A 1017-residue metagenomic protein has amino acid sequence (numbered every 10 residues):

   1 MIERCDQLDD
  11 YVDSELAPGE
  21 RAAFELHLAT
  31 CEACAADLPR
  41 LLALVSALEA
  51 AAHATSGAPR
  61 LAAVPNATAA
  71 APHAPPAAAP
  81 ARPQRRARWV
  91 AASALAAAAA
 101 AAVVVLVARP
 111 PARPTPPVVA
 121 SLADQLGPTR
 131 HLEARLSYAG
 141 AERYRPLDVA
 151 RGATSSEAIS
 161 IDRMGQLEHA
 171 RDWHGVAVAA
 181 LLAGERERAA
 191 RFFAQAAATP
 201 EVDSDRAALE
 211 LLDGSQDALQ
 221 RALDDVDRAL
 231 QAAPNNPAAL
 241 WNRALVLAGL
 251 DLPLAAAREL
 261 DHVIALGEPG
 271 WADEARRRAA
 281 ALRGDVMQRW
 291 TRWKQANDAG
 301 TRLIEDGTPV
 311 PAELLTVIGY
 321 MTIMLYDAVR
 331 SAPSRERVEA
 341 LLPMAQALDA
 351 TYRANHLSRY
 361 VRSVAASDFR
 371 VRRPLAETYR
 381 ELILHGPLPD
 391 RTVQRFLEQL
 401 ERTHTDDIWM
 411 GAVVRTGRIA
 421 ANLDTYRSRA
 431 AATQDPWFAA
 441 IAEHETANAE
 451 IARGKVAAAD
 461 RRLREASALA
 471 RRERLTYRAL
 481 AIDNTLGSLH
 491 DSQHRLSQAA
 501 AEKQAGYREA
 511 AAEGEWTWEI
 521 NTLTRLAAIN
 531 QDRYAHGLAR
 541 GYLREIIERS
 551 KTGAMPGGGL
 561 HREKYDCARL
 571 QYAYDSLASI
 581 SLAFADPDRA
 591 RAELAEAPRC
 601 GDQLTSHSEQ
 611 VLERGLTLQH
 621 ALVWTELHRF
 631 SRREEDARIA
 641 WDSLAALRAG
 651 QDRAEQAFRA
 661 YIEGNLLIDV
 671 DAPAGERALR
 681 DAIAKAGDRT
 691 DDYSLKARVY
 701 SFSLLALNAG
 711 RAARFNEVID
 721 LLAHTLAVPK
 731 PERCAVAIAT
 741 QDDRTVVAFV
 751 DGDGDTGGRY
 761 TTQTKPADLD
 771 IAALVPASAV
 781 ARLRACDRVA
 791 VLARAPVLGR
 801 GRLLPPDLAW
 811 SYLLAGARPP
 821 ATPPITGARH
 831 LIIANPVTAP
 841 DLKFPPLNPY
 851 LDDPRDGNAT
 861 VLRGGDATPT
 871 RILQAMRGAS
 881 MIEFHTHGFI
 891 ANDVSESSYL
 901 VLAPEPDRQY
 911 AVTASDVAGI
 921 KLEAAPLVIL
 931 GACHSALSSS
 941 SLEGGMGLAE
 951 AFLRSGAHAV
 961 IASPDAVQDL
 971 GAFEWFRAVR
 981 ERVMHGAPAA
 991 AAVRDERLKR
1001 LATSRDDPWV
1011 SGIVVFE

Functional and structural regions predicted by a protein language model:
M1-E32: Short, amphipathic alpha-helical interaction patch
P18-A22, A43-H73: A short, acidic loop/turn at secondary-structure junctions
R60-P72, A87-P117, L126-T129, L900: Single-pass transmembrane signal-anchor helices and their membrane-water interface zones
R171, E201, A238, E274 (+9 more regions): Residue register of alpha-helical TPR repeats
V178, A208-L212, L245, A281 (+9 more regions): Residue-level recognition of tetratricopeptide repeat
A189, A222, A256, I419-N422 (+8 more regions): Single-residue signature of alpha-solenoid repeat helices
S215-D217, A279-D298, V329-S334, V364-G386 (+6 more regions): Alpha-helical linker/edge segments of TPR/alpha-solenoid repeat scaffolds and analogous pre-/post-domain helices
K551, K730-A767, A773-E1017: Catalytic cores of enzymes
